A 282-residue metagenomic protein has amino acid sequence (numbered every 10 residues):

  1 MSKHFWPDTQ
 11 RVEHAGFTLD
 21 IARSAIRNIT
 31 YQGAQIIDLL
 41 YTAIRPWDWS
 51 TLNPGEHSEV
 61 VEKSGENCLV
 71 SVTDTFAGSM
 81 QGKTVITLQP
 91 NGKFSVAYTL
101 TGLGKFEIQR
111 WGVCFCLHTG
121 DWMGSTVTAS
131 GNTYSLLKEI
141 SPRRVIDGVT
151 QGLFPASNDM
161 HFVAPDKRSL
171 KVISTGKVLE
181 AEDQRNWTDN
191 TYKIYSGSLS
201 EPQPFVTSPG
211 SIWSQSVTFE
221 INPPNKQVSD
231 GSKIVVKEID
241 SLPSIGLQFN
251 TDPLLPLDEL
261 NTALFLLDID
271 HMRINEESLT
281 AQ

Functional and structural regions predicted by a protein language model:
S2-S71, T126, T133, L257-E259 (+3 more regions): Acidic-aromatic substrate-binding/catalytic surfaces of carbohydrate-active enzymes
K3, E13-A22, G82-L88, H161-G176: Broad, structure-driven detector of short, well-ordered beta-strand segments within folded domains
V12, N91-K93, T207, S211-S214 (+2 more regions): Catalytic cores of nucleotide-enabled group-transfer and carboxylate-activating enzymes in metabolic and assembly-line
T18, L69-T73, K83-V85, S95-T99 (+4 more regions): Beta-strand secondary-structure signal
D38-I44, T75-F76, N158-V235: Beta-strand-rich recognition/accessory modules
A43-L103, T175-S198: Extended, loop-rich substrate-binding clefts of extracytoplasmic carbohydrate-active enzymes
Q89, K93-T175: Polysaccharide-binding surfaces and accessory modules of carbohydrate-active proteins
Q227-S278: Boundary/entry segment of secreted carbohydrate-active catalytic domains
